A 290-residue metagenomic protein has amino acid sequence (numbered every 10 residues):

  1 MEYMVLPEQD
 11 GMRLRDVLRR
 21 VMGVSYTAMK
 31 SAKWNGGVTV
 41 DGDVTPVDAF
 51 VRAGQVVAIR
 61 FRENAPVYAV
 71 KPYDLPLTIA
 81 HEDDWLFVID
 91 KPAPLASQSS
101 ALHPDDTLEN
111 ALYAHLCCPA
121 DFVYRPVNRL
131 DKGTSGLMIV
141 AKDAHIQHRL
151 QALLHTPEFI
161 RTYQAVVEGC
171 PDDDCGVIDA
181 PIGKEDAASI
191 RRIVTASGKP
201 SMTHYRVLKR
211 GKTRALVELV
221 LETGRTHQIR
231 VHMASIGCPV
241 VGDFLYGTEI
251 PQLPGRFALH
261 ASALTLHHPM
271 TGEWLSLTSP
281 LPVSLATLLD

Functional and structural regions predicted by a protein language model:
M1-S31, L77, K199, V207-R214 (+2 more regions): Pseudouridine synthases involved in rRNA/tRNA modification
M1-V177, P181-D186, S284-L288: RNA pseudouridine synthases
I59-R62, D186-S189, P200, F244-I250: Short Pro/Gly-enriched beta-strand edge/turn motifs at strand-loop
R60, V166, P181, R206 (+2 more regions): Residue-level recognition of well-ordered beta-strand positions that form the cores of beta-sheet-rich folds across
F87, Y163, A215-V217, S262: Short beta-strand micro-motifs in enzyme catalytic cores
L95-Q98, I190-R191, A215: Short small-residue beta-strand/loop micro-motif enriched in glycine and branched aliphatics
P126, H204, A215-V217: Conserved structural locus in ABC ATPase nucleotide-binding domains
S189-S197, R210: C-terminal amphipathic alpha-helical segment
